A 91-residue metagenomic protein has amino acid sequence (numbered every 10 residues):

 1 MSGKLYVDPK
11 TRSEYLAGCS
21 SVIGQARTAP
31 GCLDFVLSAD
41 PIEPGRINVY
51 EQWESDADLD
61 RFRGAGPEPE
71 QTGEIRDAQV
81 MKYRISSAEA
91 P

Functional and structural regions predicted by a protein language model:
M1-Y6, V36-R63: Short, well-ordered beta-strand segments in beta-rich or mixed alpha/beta enzyme and ligand-binding folds
Y6-Y15: Short, surface-exposed ligand-recognition loops at beta-strand->loop->(often short) alpha-helix junctions that present
S21-L33, Q52-S86: An amphipathic, aromatic/His-enriched active-site/gating alpha helix that lines ligand/cofactor pockets
A90: Intrinsically disordered, low-complexity RNA-binding regions enriched in Gly/Arg/Ser/Tyr
